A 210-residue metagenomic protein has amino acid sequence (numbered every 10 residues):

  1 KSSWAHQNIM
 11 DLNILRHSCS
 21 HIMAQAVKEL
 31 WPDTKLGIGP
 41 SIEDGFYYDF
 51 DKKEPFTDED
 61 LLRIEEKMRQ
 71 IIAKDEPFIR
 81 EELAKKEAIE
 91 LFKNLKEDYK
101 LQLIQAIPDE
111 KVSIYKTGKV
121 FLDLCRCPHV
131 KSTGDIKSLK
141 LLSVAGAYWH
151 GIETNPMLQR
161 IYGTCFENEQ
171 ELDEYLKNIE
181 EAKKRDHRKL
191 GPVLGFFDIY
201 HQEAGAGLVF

Functional and structural regions predicted by a protein language model:
S2-W4, N8-I14, A26, K35-S41 (+1 more regions): Auxiliary tRNA-acceptor-end handling modules of aminoacyl-tRNA synthetases
E29: Metal-associated gating/positioning segment near the N- to mid-region
